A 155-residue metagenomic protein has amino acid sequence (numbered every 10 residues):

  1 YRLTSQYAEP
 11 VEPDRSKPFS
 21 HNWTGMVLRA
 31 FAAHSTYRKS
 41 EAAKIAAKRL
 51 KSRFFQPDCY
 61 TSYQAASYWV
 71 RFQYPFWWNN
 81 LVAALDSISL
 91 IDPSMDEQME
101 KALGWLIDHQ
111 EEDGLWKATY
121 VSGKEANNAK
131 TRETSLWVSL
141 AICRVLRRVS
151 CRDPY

Functional and structural regions predicted by a protein language model:
Y1-K101, A118-P154: An alpha-helical repeat/solenoid feature that recognizes helix-turn-helix modules
L106-S122: Short glycine/proline-rich, acidic loop/turn segments that cap or connect secondary-structure elements
